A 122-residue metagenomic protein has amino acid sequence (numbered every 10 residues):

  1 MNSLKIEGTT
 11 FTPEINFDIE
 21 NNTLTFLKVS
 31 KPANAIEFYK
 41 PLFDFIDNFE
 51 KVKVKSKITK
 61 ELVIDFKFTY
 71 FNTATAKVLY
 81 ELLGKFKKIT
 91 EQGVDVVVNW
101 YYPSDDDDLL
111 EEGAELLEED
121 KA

Functional and structural regions predicted by a protein language model:
M1-D18: Short beta-strand/loop segment at the start of cytosolic alpha/beta domains
N16-D18, N34, D106: Poly-acidic low-complexity segments
N22-K28: Short, aliphatic-rich beta-strand segments
K28-S30, P103-S104: Structural motif
K31-T59: A short, well-ordered alpha-helical element
E37, L42, T59-L116: Amphipathic alpha-helical interaction surfaces in cytosolic regulatory modules
E118-A122: Short, intrinsically disordered, charge-balanced linker/junction segments flanking boundaries in proteins
